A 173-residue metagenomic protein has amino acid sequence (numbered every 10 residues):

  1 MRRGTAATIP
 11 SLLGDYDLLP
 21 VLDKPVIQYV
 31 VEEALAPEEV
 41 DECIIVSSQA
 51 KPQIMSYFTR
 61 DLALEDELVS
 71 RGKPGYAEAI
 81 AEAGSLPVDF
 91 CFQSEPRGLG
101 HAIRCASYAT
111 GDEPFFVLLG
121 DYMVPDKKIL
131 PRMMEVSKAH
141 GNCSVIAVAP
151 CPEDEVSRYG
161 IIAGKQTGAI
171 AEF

Functional and structural regions predicted by a protein language model:
M1-T5, P20, K24-V117, V124-K128: Conserved N-terminal catalytic core of the sugar/cofactor nucleotidyltransferase
R2, L12, S70-K73, P96 (+2 more regions): Intrinsically disordered, low-complexity segments enriched in small/polar residues
A6-P10, Q53, V156: Short N-terminal binding/cap micro-motifs at the start of the first secondary-structure element
I9, Y57, F173: Residues that scaffold the ATP/ADP-binding catalytic core of kinase and kinase-like folds
P10-S11, L86: Gly-rich Lys/Arg/Thr-decorated short loops/hinges at beta-loop-alpha junctions or inter-strand turns that position
L13-P20: Short glycine-enriched, charge-decorated loop/helix-capping segments at active-site entrances that position
V124-F173: Conserved core of the sugar-phosphate nucleotidyltransferase
